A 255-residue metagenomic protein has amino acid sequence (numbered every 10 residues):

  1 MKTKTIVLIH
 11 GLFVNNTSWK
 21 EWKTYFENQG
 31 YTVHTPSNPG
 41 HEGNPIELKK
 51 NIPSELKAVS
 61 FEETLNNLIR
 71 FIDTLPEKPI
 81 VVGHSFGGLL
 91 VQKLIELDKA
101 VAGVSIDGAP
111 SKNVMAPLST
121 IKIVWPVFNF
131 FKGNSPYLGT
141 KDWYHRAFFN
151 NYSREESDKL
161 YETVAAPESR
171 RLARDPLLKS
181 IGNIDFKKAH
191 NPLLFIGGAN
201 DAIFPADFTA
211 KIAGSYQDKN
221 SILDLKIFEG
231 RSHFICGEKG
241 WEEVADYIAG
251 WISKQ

Functional and structural regions predicted by a protein language model:
G11-V14, A199: Active-site glycine-rich loops that stabilize anionic/oxyanionic intermediates across multiple enzyme folds
E27-N51: Conserved alpha/beta-hydrolase
E62-P79: Conserved acidic catalytic loop of the alpha/beta-hydrolase fold
V82-G87, V91: Gly/Ala-rich beta-loop-alpha elbow adjacent to hydrolase catalytic centers
K99-G133, L172-K179: Flexible "cap/lid" loop of the alpha/beta hydrolase fold
A189, F195-G197, D201: Short beta-strand/loop motif that positions the catalytic acidic residue of the alpha/beta-hydrolase fold
A202-K211: Conserved alpha/beta-hydrolase "acid-adjacent" motif
I222-Q255: Catalytic active-site module of serine/aspartate enzymes centered on a nucleophile-bearing elbow/loop
